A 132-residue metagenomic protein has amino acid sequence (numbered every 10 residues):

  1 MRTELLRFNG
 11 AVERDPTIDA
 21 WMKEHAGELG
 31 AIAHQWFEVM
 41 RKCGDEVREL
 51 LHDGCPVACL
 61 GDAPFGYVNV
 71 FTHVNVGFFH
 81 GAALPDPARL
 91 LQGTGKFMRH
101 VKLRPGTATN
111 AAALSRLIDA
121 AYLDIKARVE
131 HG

Functional and structural regions predicted by a protein language model:
M1-G132: Charge-dense, helix-prone N-terminal extensions
